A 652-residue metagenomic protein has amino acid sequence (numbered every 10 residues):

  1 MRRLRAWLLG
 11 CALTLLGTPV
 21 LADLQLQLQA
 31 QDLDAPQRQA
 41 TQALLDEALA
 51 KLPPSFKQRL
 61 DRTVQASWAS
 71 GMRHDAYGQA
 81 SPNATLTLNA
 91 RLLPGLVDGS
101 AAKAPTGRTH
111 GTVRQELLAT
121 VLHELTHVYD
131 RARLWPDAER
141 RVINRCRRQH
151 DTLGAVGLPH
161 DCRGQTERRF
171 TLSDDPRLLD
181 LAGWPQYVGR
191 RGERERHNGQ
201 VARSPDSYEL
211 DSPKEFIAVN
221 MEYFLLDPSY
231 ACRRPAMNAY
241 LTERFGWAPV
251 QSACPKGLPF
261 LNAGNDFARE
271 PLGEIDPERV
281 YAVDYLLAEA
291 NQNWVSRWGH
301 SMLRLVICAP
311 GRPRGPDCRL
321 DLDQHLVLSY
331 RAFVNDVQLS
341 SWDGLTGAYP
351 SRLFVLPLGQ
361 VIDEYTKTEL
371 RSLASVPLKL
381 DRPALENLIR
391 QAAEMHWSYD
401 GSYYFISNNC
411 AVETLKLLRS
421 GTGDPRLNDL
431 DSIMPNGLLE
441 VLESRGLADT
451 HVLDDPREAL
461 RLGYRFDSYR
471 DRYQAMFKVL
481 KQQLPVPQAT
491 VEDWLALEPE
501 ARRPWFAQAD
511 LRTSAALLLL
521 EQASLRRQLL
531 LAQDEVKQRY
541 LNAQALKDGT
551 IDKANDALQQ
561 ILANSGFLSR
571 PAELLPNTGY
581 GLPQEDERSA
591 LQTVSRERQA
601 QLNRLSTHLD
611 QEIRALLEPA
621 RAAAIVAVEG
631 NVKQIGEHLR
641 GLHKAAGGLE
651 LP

Functional and structural regions predicted by a protein language model:
M1-L8: Bacterial N-terminal signal peptides that target proteins for export
G17-P19: N-terminal signal peptide c-region/cleavage motif recognized by signal peptidases
D23-G99, P159-G164: Auxiliary, metal-adjacent structural segments of Zn-dependent hydrolase domains
Q29-Q39, A104-E116, R203-Y208, A288-Q292 (+2 more regions): Second-shell loop/turn segments in exported
Q79, A84-T120, R148-Q149, R279-L370 (+2 more regions): Glycine-rich catalytic cores of cysteine/serine-nucleophile enzymes that process amide/ester linkages in cell-envelope
S100-T106, R131, P136-E209, V219 (+2 more regions): Activation targets extended, charge/polar-rich intrinsically disordered C-terminal tails
E116-R133, A218: Active-site recognition of the HExxH zinc-binding catalytic motif
V188-N198, G273-A282, V295-S296, H300 (+1 more regions): Active-site-adjacent bridging/hinge elements
